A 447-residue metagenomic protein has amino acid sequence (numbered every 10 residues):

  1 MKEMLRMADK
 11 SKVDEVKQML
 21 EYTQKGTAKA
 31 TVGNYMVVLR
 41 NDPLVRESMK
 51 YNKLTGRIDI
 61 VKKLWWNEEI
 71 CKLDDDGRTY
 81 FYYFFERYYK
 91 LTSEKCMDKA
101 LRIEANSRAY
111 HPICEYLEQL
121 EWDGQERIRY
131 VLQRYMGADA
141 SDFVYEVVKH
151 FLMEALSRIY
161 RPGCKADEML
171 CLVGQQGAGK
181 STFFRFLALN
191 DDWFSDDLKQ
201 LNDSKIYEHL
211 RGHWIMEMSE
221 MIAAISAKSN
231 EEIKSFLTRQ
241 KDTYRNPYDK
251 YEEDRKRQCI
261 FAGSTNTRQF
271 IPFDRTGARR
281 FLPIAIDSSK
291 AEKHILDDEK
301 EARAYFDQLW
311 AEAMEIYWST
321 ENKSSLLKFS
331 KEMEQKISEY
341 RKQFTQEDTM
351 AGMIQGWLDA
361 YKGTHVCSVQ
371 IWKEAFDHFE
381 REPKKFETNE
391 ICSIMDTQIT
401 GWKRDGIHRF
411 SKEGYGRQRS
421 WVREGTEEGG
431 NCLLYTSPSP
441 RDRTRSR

Functional and structural regions predicted by a protein language model:
K2-L120, I159: Intein modules and their embedded homing endonuclease domains
T79, E86-H111, K165, D192-D196 (+5 more regions): Feature primarily recognizes SF3-like P-loop helicase cores of small DNA viruses
L101-I215: P-loop NTPase catalytic core of nucleic-acid-dependent motor ATPases
H150, L156, G174, E220 (+3 more regions): Residues immediately flanking
Y435-T444: Conserved small/polar residues in nucleotide/adenosyl-binding loops
